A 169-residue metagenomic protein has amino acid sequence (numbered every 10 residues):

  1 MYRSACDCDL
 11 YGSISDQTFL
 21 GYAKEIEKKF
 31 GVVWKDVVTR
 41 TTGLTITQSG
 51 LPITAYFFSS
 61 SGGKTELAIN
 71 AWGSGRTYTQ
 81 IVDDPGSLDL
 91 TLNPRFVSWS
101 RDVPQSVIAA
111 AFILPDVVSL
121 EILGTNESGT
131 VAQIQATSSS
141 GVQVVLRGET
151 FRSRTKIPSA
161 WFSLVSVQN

Functional and structural regions predicted by a protein language model:
M1-N169: Conserved, single-site charged/polar hotspot
